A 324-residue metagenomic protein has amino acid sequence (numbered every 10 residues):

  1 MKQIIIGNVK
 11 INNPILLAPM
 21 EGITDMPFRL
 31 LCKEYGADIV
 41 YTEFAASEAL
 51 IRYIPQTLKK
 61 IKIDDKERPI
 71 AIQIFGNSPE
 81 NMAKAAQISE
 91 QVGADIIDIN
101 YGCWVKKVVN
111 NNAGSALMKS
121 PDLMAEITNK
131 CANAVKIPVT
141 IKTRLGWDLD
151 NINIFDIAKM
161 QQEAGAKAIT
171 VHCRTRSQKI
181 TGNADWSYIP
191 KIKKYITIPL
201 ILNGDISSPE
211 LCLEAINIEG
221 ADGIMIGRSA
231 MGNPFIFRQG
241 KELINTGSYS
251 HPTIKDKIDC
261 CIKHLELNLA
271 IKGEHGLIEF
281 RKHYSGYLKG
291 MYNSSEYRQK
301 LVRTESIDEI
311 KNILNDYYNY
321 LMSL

Functional and structural regions predicted by a protein language model:
M1-I4, I11, I15, E21 (+8 more regions): Alpha/beta catalytic cores of nucleotide-metabolism and tRNA/nucleoside-modifying enzymes
M1-I5, M20-D95: Glycine-rich, positively charged N-terminal anion/phosphate-binding segment
K2-L16, E48-A71, C103, K107-N111 (+2 more regions): N-terminal small/glycine-rich loop or linker at the start of catalytic domains across soluble metabolic enzymes
I15-P19, V40-T42, I70-I74, I97 (+4 more regions): Hydrophobic faces of well-ordered beta-strands that scaffold small-molecule active sites in alpha/beta enzyme cores
A45-I51, P79, Y101-S115, C173-Q178: Conserved radical SAM core fold
E80-N81, D122, T143-D156: Active-site glycine- and acidic-residue-rich loops that bind and position anionic ligands or nucleotide-like cofactors
E90, I97-D98, N110, G114 (+1 more regions): A structural preference for short, pocket-lining loop segments at secondary-structure junctions
K106-L123, S177-W186, G247-S248: Glycine-rich tight-turn/loop motif centered on a GG-T
